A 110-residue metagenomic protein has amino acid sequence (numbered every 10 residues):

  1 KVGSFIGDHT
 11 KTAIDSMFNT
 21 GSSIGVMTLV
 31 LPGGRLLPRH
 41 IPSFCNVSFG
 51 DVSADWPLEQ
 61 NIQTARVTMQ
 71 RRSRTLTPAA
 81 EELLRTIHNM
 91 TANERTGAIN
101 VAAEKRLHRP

Functional and structural regions predicted by a protein language model:
K1-R106: Glycine-rich hexapeptide-repeat left-handed beta-helix
P110: Iron-sulfur (Fe-S) cluster-binding modules
